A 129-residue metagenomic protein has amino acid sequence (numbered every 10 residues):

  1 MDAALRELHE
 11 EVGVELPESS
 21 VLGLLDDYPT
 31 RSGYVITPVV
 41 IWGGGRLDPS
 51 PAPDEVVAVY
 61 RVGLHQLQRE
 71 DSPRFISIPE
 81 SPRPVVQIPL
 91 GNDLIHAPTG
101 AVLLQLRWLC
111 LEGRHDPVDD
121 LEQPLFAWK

Functional and structural regions predicted by a protein language model:
M1-G23, G63: The catalytic Nudix box helix
L5-E10, I41-G44, L104: A broadly conserved amphipathic alpha-helix scaffold signal in soluble, globular proteins
V21-P38, G45-K129: Nudix hydrolase/Nudix homology domain
